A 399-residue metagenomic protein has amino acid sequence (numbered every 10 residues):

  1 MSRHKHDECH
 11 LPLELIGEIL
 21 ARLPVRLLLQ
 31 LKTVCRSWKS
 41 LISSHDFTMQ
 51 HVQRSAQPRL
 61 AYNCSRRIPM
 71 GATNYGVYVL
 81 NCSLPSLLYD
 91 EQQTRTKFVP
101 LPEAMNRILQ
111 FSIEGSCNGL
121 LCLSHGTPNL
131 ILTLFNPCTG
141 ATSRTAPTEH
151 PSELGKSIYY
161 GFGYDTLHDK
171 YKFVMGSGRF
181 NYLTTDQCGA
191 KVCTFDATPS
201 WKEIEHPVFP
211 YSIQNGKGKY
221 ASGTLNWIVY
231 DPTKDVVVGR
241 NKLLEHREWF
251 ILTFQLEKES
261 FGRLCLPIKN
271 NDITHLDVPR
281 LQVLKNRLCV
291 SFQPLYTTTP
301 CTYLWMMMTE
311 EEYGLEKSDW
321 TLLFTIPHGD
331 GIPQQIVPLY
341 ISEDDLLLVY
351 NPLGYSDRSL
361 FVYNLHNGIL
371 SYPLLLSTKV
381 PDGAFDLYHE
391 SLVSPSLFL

Functional and structural regions predicted by a protein language model:
M1-L399: N-terminal entry/capping and adjacent linker segments that precede and initiate structured domains
